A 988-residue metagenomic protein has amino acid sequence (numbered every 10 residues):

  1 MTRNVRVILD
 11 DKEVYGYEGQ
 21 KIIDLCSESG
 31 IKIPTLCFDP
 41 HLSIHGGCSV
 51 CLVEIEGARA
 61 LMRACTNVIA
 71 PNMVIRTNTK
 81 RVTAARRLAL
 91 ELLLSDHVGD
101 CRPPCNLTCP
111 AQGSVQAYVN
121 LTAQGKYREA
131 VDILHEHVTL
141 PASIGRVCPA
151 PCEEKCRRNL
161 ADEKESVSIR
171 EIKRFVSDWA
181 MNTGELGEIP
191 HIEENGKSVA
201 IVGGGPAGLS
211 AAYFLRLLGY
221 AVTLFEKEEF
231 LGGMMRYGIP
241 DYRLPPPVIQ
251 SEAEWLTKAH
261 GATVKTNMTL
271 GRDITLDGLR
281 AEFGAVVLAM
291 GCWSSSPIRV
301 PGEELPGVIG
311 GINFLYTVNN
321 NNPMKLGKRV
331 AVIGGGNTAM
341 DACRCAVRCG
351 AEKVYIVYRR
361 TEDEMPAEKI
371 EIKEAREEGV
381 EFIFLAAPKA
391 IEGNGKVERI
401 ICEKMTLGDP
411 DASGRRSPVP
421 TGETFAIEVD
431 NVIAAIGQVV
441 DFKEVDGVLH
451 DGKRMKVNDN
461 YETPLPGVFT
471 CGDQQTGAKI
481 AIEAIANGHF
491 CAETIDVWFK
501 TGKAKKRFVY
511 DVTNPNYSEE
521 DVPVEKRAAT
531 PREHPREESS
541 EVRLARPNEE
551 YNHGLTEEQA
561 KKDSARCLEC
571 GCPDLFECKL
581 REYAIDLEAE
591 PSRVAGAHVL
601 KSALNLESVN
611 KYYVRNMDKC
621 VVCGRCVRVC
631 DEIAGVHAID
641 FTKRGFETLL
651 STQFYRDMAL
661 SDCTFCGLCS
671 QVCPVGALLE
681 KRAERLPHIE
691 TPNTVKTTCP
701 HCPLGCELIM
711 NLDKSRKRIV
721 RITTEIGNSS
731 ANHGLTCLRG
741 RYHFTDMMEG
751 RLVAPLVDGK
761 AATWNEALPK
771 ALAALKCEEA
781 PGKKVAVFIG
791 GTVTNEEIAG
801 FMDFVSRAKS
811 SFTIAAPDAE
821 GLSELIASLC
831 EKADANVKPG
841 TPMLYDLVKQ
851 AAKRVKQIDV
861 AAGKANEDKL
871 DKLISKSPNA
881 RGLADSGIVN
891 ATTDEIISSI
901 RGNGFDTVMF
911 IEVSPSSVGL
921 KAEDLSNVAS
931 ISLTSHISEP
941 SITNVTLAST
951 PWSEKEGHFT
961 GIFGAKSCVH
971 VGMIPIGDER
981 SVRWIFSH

Functional and structural regions predicted by a protein language model:
T2-Y15, G19, I55-G57, M73-N78 (+16 more regions): N-terminal export/assembly segments and adjacent metallocofactor-ligating motifs of anaerobic energy-metabolism
T122, K126-E129, E193, S198-A200 (+4 more regions): Feature captures the FAD/FMN-dependent oxidoreductase FAD-binding
V176-I192, E254-K258, V264-R272, S295-C349 (+1 more regions): Glycine-rich dinucleotide-binding loop and its adjacent helix/turn
S198-A221, A339-V347: N-terminal Rossmann-like FAD-binding beta1-loop-alpha1 element of flavoenzymes
A221-L224, E228-K258, V264-K265, Y316-V318 (+2 more regions): Rossmann-like dinucleotide-binding cores of NAD(P)H-dependent redox enzymes
E304-K328, G395, P410-A478, A486 (+1 more regions): FAD-site-proximal beta/loop scaffold in flavoenzymes
Q474-G502: A conserved FAD-binding loop/helix module that cradles the flavin
A762, E766, K770, K776-P781 (+2 more regions): Non-catalytic alpha/beta scaffold blocks inside enzyme catalytic domains
